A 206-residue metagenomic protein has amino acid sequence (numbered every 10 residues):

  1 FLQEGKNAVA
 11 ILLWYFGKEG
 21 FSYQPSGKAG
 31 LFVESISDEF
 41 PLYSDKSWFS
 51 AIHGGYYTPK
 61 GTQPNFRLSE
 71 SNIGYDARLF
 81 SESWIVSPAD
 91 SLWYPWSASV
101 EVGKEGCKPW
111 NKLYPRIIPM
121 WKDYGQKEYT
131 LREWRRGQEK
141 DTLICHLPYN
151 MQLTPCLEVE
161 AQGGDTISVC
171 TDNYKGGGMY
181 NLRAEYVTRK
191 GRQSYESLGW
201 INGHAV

Functional and structural regions predicted by a protein language model:
F1-V206: Extracellular/oxidizing-compartment recognition motifs
